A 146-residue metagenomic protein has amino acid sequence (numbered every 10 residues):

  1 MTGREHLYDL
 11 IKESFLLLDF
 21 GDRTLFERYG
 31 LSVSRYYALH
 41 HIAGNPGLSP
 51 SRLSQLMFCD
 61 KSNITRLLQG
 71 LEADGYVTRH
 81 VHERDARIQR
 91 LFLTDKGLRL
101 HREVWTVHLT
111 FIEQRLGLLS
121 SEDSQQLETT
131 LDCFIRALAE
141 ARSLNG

Functional and structural regions predicted by a protein language model:
M1, S121-G146: C-terminal regulatory/oligomerization modules of transcriptional regulators
M1-Y29: N-terminal leader segment of winged-helix/HTH proteins
K12-F15, H40-G44, W105: Short, locally clustered residues in the helix-turn-helix/winged-helix DNA-binding domain
D19, Q69-T129: Charged, amphipathic alpha-helical coiled-coil/dimerization segments
Y37-H40, R99: Pre-recognition alpha-helix immediately N-terminal to the DNA-recognition helix within helix-turn-helix or winged-helix
N45-S49: Short capping segments at the starts of secondary-structure elements
P50-S51, S62, Q69, Q89: Residues within helix-turn-helix
S54: The alpha-helix within a helix-turn-helix
